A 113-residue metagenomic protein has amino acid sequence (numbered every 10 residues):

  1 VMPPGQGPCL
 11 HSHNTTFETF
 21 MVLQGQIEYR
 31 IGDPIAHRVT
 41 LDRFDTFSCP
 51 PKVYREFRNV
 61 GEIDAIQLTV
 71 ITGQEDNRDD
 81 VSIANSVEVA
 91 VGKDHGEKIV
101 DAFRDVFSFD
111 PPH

Functional and structural regions predicted by a protein language model:
V1, Q26-E28, V70: Residue-level recognition of well-ordered beta-strand positions that form the cores of beta-sheet-rich folds across
P3-G5, L41-G61, I71-T72: Conserved metal-binding segment of the jelly-roll/cupin
G5, L23, P51, E97 (+1 more regions): Generic detection of intrinsically disordered/low-complexity segments and helix-coil linkers/edges
G7-L10, N14-R43, V53: A short beta-strand-loop-beta hairpin characteristic of the jelly-roll/cupin
F20, T46, I66-Q67: Beta-sheet entry/capping signal
E56-H113: Double-stranded beta-helix
